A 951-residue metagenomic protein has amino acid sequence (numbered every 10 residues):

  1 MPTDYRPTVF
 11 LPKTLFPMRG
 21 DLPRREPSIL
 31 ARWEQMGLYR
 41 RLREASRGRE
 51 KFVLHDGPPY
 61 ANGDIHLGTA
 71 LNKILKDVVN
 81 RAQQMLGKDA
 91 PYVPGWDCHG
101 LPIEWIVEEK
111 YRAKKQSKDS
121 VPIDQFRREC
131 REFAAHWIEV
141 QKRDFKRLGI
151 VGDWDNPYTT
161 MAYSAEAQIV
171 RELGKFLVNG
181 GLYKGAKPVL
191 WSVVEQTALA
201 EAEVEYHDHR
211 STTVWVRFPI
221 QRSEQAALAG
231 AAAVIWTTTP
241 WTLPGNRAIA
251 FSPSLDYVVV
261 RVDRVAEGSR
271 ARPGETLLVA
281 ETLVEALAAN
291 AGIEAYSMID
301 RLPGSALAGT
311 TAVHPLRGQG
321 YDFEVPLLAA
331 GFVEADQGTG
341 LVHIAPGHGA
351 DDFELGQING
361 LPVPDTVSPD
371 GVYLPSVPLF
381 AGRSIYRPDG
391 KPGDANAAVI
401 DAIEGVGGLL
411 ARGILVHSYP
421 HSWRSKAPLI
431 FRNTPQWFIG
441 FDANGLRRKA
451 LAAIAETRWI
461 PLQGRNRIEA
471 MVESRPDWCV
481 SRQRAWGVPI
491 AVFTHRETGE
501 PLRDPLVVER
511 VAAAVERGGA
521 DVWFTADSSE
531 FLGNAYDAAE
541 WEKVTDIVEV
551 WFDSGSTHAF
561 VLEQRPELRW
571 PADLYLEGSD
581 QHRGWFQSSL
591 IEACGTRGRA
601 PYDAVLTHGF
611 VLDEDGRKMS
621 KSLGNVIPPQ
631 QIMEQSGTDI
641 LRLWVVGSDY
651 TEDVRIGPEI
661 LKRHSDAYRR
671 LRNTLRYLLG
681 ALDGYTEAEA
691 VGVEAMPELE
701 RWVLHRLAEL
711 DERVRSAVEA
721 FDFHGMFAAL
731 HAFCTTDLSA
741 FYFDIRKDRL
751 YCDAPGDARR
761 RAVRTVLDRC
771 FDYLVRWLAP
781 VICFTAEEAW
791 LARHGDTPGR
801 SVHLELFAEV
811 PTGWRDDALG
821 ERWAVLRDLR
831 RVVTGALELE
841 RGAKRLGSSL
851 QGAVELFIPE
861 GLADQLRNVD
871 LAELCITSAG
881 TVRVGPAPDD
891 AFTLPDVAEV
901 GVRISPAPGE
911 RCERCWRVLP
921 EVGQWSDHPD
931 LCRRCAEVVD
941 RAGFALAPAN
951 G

Functional and structural regions predicted by a protein language model:
P2-L15, R19-L22, S28, R32-M36 (+14 more regions): Residue patterns forming the tRNA-binding/recognition surfaces of aminoacyl-tRNA synthetases and related DALR
E44-V107, I169, I235-L243, A250 (+6 more regions): N-terminal catalytic cores of NTP/NDP-binding nucleotidyl/phosphoryl-transfer enzymes
S46, E50-G57, L67-L71, L75 (+21 more regions): Secondary-structure capping and boundary motifs in well-ordered enzyme cores
D97, V189, V193, L199-E205 (+10 more regions): Acidic, turn-prone loop/beta-hairpin segments
S192, S422, H495, G533-A535 (+2 more regions): Short cysteine-rich clusters marking metal-coordination/redox-active sites
A248, L255-L341, A350, E354: Protease-associated
P362-G371, R484-W486, T494, P505-D653: Alpha-helical recognition segments enriched in aromatics with Gly/Pro capping that present substrate-recognition
Q483, W916-L919, R933-A936: Cys/His-coordinated zinc-binding microdomains
